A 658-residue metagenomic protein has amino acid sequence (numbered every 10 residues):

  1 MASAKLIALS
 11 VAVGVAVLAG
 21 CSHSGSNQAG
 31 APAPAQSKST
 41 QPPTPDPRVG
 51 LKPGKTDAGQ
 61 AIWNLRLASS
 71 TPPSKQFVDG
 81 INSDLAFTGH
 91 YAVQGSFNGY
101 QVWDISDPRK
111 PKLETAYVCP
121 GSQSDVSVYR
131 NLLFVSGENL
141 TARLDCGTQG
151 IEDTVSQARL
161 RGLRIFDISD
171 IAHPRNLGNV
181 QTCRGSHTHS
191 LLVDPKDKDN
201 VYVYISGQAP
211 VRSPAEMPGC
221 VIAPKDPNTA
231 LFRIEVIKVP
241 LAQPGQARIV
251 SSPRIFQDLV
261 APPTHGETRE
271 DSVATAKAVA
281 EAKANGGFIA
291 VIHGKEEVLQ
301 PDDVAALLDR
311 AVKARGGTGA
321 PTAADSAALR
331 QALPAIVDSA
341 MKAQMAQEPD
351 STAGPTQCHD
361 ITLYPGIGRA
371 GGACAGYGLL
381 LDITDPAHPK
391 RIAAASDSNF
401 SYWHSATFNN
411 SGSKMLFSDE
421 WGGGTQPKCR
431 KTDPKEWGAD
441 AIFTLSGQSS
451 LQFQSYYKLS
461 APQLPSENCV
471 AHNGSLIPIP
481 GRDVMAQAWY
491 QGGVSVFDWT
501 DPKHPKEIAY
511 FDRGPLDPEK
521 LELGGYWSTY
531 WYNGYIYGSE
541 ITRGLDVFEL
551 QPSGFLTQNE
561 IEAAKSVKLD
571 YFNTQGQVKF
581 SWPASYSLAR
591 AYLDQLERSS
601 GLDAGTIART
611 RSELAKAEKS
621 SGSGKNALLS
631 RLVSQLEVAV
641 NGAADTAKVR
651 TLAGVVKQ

Functional and structural regions predicted by a protein language model:
M1-L9: Bacterial N-terminal signal peptides that target proteins for export
A8-A19: Bacterial N-terminal signal peptides
C21-L596, R609: Feature marking well-ordered beta-strand scaffolds used for ligand recognition
E560-Q658: Soluble extracellular-acting proteins and domains
